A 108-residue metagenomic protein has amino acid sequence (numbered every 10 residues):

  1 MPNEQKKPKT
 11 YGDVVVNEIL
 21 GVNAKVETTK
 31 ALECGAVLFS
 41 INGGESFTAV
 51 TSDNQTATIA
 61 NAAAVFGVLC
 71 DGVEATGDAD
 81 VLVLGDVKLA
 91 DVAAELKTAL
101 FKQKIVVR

Functional and structural regions predicted by a protein language model:
M1-R108: Surface-exposed, low-hydrophobicity beta-strand/loop segments enriched in small/polar/acidic residues
